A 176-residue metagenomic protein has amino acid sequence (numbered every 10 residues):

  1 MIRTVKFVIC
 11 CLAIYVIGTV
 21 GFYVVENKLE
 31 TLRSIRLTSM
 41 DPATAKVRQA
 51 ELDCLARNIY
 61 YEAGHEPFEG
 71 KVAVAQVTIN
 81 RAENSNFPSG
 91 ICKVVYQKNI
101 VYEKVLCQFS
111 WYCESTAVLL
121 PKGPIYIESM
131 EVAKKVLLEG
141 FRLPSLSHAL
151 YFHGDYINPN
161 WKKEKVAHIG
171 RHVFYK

Functional and structural regions predicted by a protein language model:
M1-Y15: N-terminal Sec-pathway targeting helices
I2, V16-K176: Bacterial extracytoplasmic/cell-wall-associated proteins, especially those involved in peptidoglycan
